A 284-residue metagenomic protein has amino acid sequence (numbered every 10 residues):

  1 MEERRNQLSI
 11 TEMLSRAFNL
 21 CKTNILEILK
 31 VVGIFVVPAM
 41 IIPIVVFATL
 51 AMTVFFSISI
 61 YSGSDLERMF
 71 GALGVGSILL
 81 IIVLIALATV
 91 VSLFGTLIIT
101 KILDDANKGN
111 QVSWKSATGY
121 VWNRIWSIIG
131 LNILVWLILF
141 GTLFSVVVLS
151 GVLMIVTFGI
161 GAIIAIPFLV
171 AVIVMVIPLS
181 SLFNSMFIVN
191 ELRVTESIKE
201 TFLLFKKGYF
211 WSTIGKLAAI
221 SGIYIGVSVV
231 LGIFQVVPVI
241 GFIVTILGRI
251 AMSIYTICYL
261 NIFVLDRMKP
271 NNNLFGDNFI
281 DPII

Functional and structural regions predicted by a protein language model:
M1-A51, K108-T118, L143, L169-G241 (+1 more regions): Nonpolar helix-loop interface/hinge motif
E2-R5, G76-N110, M154-T195, V236-P270: Selective recognition of hydrophobic, aromatic-rich stretches within alpha-helical transmembrane segments of polytopic
K22, D104, W122, L134 (+4 more regions): Residue-level marker of positions within ordered structural domains that often coincide with functionally constrained
L29-G33, V37, I82, A86 (+8 more regions): Residue-level signature of the transmembrane alpha-helical core of multi-pass small-molecule transporters
K30, P38, L50, S57 (+5 more regions): Hydrophobic alpha-helical segments
M40-A88, L143-I173, Y224-S253, D281-I284: Membrane-helix interface segments in multi-pass membrane proteins
G76-V83, V112-L143, I166-V170: Alpha-helical membrane-spanning segments of integral membrane proteins, especially the hydrophobic core of TM bundles
M268-I284: Short, highly charged, low-complexity non-transmembrane loops/tails of multi-pass membrane proteins
